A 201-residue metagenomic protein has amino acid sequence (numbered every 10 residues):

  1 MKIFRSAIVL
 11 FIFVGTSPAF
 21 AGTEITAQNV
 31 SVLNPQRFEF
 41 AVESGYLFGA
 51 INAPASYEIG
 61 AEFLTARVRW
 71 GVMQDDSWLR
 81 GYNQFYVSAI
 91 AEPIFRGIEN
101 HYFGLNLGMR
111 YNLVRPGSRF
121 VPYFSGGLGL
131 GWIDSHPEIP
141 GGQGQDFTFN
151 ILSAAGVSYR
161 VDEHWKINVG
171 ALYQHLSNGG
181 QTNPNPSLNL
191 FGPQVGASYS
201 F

Functional and structural regions predicted by a protein language model:
M1-L33: Cleavable N-terminal export/targeting peptides
G22-R37, G71-N83, G97, V114-V121 (+1 more regions): Short loop/turn motifs that connect adjacent beta-strands in outer-membrane beta-barrel proteins
F38-F48, F85-A91, F124-L130, V169-Y173: Transmembrane beta-barrel strands of outer-membrane/channel proteins
L47-I51, M73, I90-R96, L130-E138 (+1 more regions): Sequence/structural signature of outer-membrane beta-barrel proteins
P54-G60, G97-Y102, G142-F147, P184-L190: Replace "Gram-negative outer membrane beta-barrel proteins" with "bacterial and organellar outer membrane beta-barrel
F63-R67, N106-G108, L152-A154, Q194: Membrane-embedded beta-strand positions in outer-membrane beta-barrel channels/transporters
L64-A66, L188-F201: Outer-membrane beta-barrel "beta-signal"
V68-W70, Y111-L113, V157-Y159, Y199: Residue-level signature of outer-membrane beta-barrel architecture
